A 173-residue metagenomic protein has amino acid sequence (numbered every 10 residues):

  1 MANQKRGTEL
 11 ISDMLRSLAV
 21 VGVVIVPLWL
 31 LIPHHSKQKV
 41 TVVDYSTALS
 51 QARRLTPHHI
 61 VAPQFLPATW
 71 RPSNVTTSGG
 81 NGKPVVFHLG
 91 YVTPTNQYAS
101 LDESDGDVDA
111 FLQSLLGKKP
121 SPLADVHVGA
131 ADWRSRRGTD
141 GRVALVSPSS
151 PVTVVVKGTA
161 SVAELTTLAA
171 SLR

Functional and structural regions predicted by a protein language model:
M1-T69: Charge-rich, low-complexity N-terminal segments
L15-L31, L66, L89-Y91, L101 (+2 more regions): Generic hydrophobic secondary-structure signal
H34, K118-K119, L172: Alpha-helix boundary/capping residues
Q38, V43-T139: Short, solvent-exposed recognition patches
P122-R173: A short, solvent-exposed beta-edge/loop patch
